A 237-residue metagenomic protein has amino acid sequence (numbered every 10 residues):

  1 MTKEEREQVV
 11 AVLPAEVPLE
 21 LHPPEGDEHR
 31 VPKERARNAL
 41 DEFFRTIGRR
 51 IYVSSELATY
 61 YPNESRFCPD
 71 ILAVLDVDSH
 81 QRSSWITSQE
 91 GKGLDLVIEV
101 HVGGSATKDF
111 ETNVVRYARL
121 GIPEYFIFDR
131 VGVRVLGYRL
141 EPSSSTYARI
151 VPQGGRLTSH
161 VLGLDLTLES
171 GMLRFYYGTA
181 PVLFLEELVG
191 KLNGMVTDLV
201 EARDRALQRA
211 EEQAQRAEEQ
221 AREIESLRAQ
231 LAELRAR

Functional and structural regions predicted by a protein language model:
M1-P24, A39-E42, T59-P69, V74-L96 (+2 more regions): C-terminal interaction segment
E25-L40, Y52: A structured, charge-rich N-terminal accessory region that forms the first stable segment of a protein and links
T46-T59: A short acidic/basic microdomain associated with nuclease active sites
V53-S54, F126-D129: A structural signal for short, well-ordered beta-strand segments and their strand-loop junctions that often border
P123: Short acidic/polar active-site loop segments enriched in Thr and Asp
